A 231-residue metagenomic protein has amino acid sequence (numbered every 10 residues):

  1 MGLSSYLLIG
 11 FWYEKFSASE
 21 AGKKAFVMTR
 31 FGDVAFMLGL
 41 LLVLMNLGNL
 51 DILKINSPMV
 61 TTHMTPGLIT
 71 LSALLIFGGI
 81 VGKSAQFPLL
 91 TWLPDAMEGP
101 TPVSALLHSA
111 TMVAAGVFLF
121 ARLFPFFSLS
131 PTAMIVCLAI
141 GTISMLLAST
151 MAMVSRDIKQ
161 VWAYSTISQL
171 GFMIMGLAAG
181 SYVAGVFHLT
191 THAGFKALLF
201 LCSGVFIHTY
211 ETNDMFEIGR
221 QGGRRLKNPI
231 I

Functional and structural regions predicted by a protein language model:
L3-I231: Hydrophobic transmembrane alpha-helices and their helix-loop junctions in integral membrane proteins
